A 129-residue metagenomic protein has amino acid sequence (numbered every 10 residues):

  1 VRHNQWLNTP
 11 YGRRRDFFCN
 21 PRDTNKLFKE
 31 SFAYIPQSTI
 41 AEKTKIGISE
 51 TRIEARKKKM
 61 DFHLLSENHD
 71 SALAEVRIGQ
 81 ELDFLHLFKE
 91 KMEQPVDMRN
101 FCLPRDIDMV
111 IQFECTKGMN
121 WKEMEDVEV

Functional and structural regions predicted by a protein language model:
V1-V129: Conserved catalytic core of nucleotide polymerization and phosphodiester-bond processing enzymes
